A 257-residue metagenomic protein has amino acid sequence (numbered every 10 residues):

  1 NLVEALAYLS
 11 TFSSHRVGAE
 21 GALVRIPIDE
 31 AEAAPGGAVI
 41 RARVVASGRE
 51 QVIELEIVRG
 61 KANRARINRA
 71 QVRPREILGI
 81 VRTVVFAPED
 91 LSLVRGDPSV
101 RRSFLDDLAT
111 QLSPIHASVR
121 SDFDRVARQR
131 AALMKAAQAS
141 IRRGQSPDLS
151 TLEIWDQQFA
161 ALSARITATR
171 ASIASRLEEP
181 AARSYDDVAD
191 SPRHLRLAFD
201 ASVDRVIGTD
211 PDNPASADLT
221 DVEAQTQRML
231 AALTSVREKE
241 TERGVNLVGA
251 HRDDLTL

Functional and structural regions predicted by a protein language model:
N1-Y8: Pre-Walker A-like glycine/lysine-rich segment at the N-terminus of P-loop NTPase domains
Y8, I28-A33, R143-T256: Conserved NTPase motor "head" modules and their coupling/switch loops across ABC/AAA+ ATPases, GTPases, and GHKL ATPases
Y8-V100, F104-H116, L177-D186, M229-E238: Nucleotide-state sensing region of NTPase/ATPase domains
H15, A132, A136-A139, D190 (+2 more regions): Charged, solvent-exposed alpha-helical segments that act as regulatory interaction surfaces
A70, L93-V94, L112, V119 (+4 more regions): Alpha-helix initiation/capping motif
E76-G79, S99-F104, R125, S150 (+2 more regions): Generic alpha-helical secondary structure signal
L105, L112-R170: Long, non-coiled-coil amphipathic alpha-helical linker/lever segments that couple catalytic cores to other domains
